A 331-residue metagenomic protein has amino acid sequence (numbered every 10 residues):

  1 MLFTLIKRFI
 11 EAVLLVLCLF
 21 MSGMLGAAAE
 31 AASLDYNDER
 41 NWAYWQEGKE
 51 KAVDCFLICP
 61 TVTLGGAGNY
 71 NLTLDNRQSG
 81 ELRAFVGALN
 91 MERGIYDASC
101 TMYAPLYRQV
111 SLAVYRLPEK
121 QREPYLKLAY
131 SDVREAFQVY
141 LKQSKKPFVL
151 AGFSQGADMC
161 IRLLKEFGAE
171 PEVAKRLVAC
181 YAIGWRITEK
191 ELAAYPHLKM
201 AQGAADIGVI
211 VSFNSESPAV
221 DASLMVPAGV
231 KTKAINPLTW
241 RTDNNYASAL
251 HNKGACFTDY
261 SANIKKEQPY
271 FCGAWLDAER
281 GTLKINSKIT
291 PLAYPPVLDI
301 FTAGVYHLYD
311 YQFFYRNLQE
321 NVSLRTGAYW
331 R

Functional and structural regions predicted by a protein language model:
M1-R8: N-terminal secretory signal peptides that target proteins for export/translocation
A12-G23: Bacterial N-terminal signal peptides
A28-L82: N-terminal low-complexity, Ser/Thr- and acidic-residue-enriched intrinsically disordered segments
D54-I58, Y103-L106, V149, A179-A182 (+1 more regions): Structural recognition of the beta-strand scaffold that forms the well-ordered cores of secreted hydrolase catalytic
I58-P147, T290-R331: Active-site catalytic motif of lipid deacylating hydrolases and related acyltransferases
A129-Q143, E166-Y315, Q319-A328: Surface cap/lid and interfacial helix-loop subdomains adjacent to catalytic sites that gate substrate access
G152-G156: Gly/Ala-rich beta-loop-alpha elbow adjacent to hydrolase catalytic centers
M159-L163: Hydrolases whose catalytic domains are alpha/beta-hydrolase-1, hotdog thioesterase, or metallo-beta-lactamase-like
